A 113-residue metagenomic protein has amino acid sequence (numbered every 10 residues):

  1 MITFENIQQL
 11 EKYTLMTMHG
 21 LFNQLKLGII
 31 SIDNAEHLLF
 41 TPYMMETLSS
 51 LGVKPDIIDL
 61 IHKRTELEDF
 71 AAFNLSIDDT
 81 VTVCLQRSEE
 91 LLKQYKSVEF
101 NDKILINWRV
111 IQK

Functional and structural regions predicted by a protein language model:
M1-K113: Acidic, Ser/Pro/Thr-rich low-complexity regulatory regions and the short amphipathic helical interaction modules they
